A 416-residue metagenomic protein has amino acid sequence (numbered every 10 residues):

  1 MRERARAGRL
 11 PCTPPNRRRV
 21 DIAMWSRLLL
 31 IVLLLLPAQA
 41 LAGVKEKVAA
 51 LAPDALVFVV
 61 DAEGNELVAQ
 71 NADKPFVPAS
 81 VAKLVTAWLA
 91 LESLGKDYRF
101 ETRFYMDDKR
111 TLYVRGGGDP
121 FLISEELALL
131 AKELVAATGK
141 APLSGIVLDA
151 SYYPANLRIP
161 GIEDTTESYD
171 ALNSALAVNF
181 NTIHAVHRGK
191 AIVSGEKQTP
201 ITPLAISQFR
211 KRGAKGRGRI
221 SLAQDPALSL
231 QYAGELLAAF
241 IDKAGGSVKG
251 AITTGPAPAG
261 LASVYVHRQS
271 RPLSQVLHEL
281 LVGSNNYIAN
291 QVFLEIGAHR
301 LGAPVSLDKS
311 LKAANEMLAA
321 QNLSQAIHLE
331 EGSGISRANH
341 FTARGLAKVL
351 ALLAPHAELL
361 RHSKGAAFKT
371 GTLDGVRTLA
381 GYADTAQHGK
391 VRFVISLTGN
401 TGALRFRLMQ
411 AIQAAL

Functional and structural regions predicted by a protein language model:
D21-L29: Bacterial N-terminal signal peptides that target proteins for export
L29-P37: Bacterial N-terminal signal peptides
L36-P78, L94-F100, E133-K140, A411-I412: Beta-lactamase-like hydrolase cores
V44-E46, E92-S324: Conserved serine DD-peptidase/penicillin-binding transpeptidase domain and beta-lactam-recognizing active-site
A62-G64, N71-D73, K109, G117-D119 (+6 more regions): Solvent-exposed coil/turn segments that connect beta secondary-structure elements in extracytoplasmic/periplasmic
V77-A90: Active/ligand-binding-proximal structured segments within catalytic/core domains that scaffold catalytic residues
H328-L416: C-terminal soluble interaction/assembly domains
